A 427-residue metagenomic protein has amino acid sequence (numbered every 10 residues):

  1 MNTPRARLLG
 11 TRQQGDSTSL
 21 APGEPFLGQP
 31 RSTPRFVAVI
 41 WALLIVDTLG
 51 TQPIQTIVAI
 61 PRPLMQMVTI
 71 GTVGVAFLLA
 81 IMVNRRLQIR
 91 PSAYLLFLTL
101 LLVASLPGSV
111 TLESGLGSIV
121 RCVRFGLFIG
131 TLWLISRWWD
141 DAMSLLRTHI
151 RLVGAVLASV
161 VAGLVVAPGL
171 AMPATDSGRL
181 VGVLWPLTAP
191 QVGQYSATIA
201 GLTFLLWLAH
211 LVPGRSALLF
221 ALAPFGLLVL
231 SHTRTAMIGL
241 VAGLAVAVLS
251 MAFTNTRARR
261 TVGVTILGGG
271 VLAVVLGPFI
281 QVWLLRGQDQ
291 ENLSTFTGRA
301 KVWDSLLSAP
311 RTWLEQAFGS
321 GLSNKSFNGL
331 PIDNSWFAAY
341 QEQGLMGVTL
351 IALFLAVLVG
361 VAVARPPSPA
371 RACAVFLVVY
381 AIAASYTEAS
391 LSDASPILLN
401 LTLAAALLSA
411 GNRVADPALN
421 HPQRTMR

Functional and structural regions predicted by a protein language model:
N2, G10-R12, D16-E24, G28-S32 (+2 more regions): Hydrophobic transmembrane alpha-helices and their immediate junctions
N2-V83, L102-V110, A381-A383: N-terminal signal-anchor transmembrane segment
V37, A93-L100, L134-A162: Interfacial loop-to-transmembrane-helix boundary motif in multi-pass membrane proteins
A93-L106, S114-R137: Aromatic-anchored transmembrane helix interface
R147-T175, L187-S250: Alpha-helical transmembrane segments of multi-pass inner-membrane proteins
A162-A167, V248-Q290, A309-T312: A membrane-periplasm/extracellular boundary helix in multi-pass inner-membrane enzymes that assemble envelope glycans
L205-L208, F376-I382, L391-R427: Transmembrane alpha-helices of multi-pass inner-membrane enzymes
L285-M346, L358, A362-P366: Long extracytoplasmic/lumenal interhelical loops at the membrane interface of multi-pass membrane proteins
